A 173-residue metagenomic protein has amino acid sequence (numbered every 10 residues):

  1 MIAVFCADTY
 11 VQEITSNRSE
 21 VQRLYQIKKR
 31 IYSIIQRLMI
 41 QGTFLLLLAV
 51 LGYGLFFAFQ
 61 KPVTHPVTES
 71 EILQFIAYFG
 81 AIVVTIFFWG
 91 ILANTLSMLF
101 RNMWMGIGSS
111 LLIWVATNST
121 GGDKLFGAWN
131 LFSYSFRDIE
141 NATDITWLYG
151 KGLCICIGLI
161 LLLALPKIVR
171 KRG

Functional and structural regions predicted by a protein language model:
M1-T9, I34-M103, D138-N141, L153: Secretory targeting signals
A3-R23: Transmembrane helix boundary and interhelical loop/hinge segments in multi-pass membrane proteins
V11-T15, R101, R170-K171: Juxtamembrane transmembrane-helix termini
S19-Y32, L92-S109, A128-W129: Hydrophobic alpha-helical transmembrane segments
E20, I40, W114: Active-site micro-motifs of SAM-dependent methyltransferase domains
K28, G52, W114-V115: Residue-level signal for alpha-helical context at structural boundaries
W104-G173: Terminal transmembrane helical anchor/hairpin motif
